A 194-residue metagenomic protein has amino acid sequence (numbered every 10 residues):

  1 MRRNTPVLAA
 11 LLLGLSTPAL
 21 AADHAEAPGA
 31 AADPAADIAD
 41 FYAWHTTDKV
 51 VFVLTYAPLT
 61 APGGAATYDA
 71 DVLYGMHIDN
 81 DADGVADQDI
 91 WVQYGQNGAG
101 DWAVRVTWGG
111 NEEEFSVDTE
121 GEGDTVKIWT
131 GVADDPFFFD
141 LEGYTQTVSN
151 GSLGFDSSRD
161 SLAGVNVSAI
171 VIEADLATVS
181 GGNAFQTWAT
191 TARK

Functional and structural regions predicted by a protein language model:
M1-A21: Gram-negative bacterial Sec-dependent N-terminal signal peptides
A21-K194: Surface-exposed extracytoplasmic segments
